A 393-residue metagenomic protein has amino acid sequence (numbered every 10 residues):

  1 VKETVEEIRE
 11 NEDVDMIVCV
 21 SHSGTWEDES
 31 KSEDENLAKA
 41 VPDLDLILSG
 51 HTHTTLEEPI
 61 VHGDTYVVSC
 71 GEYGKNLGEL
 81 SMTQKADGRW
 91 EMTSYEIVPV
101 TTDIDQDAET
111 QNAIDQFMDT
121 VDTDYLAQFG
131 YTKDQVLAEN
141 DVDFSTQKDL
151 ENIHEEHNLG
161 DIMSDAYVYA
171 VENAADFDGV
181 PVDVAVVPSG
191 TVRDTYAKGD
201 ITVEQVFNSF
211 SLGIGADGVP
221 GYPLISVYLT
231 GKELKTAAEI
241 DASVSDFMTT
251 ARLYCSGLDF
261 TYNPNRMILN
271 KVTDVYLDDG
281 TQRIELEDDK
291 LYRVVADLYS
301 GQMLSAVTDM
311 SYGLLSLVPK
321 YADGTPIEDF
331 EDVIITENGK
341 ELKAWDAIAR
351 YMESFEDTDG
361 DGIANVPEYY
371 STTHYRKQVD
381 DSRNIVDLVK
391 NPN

Functional and structural regions predicted by a protein language model:
V1-T102, S245: Acidic, metal/ion-coordinating pockets
G71-N393: Catalytic centers of hydrolytic enzymes
